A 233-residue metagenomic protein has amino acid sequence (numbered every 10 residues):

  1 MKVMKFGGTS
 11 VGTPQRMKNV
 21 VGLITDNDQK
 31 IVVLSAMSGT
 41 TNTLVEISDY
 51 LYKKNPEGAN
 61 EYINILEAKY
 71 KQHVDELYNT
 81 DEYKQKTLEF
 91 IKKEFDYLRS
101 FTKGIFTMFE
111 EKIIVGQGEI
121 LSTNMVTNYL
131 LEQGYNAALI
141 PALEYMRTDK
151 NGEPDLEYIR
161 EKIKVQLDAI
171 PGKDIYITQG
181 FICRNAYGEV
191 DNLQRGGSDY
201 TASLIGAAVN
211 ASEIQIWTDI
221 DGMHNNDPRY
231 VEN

Functional and structural regions predicted by a protein language model:
M1-N233: Nucleotide/pyrophosphate-binding catalytic subdomain
